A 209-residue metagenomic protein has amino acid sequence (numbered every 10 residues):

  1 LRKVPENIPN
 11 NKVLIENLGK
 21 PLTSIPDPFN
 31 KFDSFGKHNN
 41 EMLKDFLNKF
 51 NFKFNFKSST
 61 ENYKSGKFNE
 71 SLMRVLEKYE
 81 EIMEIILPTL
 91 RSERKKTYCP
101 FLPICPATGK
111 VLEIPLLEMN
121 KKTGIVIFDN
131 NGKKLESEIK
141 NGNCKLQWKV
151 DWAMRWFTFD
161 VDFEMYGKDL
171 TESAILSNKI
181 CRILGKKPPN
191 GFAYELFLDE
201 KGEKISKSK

Functional and structural regions predicted by a protein language model:
L1-M83, S177-N178: N-terminal Rossmann-like or analogous alpha/beta NTP/dinucleotide-binding catalytic cores that position adenine
K78-E81, P88-K209: Alpha-helical recognition segments enriched in aromatics with Gly/Pro capping that present substrate-recognition
